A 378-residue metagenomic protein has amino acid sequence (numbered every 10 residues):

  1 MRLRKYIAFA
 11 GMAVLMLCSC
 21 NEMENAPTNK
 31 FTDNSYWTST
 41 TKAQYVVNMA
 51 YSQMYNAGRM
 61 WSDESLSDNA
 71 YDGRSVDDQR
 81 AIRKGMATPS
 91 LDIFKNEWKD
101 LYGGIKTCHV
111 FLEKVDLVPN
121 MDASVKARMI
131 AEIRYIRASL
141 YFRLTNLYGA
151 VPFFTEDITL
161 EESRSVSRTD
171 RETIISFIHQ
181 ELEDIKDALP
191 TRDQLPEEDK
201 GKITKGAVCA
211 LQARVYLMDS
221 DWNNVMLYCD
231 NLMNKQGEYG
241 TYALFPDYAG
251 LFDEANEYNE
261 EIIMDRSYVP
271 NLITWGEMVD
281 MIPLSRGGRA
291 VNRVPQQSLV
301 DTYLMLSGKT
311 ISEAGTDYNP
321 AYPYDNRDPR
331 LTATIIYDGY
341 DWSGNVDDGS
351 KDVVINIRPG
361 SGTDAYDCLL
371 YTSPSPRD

Functional and structural regions predicted by a protein language model:
M1-I7: Bacterial N-terminal signal peptides that target proteins for export
L3, L15-S39, I178, A213 (+1 more regions): Bacterial Sec-dependent N-terminal signal peptides
I7-V14: Sec-dependent N-terminal signal peptides
C20-S62, Y303, T310-I311, Y322-D325: Membrane-proximal, proline-rich intrinsically disordered regions
S39-N56, D78-Y148, S163-S176, L182-L195 (+4 more regions): Conserved, well-structured interaction surfaces
T41-K42, V47, D78-K99, E238-S373 (+1 more regions): Elongated scaffold/linker segments in the mid-to-C-terminal portions of large proteins
D157-I158, V166-D219, L227-D230, N234-P246: Hydrophobic, small-residue-rich alpha-helical packing segments that form membrane-like cores
